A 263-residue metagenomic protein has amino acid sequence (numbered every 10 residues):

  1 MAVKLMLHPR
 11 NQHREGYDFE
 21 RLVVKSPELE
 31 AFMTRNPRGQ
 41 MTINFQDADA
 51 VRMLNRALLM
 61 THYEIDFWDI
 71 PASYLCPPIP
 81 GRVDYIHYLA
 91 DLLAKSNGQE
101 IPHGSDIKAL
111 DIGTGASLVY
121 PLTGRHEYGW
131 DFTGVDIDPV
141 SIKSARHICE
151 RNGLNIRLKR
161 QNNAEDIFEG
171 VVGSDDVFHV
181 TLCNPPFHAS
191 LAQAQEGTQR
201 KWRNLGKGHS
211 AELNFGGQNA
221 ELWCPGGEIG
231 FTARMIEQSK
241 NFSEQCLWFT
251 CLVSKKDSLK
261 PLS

Functional and structural regions predicted by a protein language model:
M1-C76, D91: N-terminal auxiliary segments of SAM/dcSAM-dependent transferases
D47, L213-S263: Conserved Class I SAM-dependent methyltransferase catalytic core
A57-H62, P80-K108: Conserved alpha-helix/loop element of class I SAM-dependent methyltransferases that forms part of the SAM/SAH-binding
P102-G115, T133: Conserved class I S-adenosyl-L-methionine
D106, V177-F178, C246: Local beta-strand N-terminus motif with an aromatic residue
A116-W130: Conserved SAM-binding loop of SAM-dependent methyltransferases across substrates and taxa, primarily the Class I
V135-C183, F187-L191: S-adenosyl-L-methionine
C183-G230: Mobile active-site "lid"/loop adjacent to the S-adenosyl-L-methionine
